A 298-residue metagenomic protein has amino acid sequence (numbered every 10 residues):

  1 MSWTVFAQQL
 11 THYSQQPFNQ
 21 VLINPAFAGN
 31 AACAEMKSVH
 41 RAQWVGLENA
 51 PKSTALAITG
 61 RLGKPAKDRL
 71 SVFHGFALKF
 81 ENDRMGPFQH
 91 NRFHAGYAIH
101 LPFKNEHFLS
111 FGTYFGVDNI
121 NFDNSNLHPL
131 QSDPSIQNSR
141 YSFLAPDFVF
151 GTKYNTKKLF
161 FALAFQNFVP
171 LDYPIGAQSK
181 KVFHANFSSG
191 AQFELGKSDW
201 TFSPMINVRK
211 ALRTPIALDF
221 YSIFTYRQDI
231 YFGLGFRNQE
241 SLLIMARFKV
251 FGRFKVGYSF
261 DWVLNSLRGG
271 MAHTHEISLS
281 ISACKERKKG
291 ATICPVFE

Functional and structural regions predicted by a protein language model:
W3-A7: Sec/Tat signal peptide C-region and signal peptidase I cleavage site
Q8-E298: Subset of outer-membrane beta-barrel
